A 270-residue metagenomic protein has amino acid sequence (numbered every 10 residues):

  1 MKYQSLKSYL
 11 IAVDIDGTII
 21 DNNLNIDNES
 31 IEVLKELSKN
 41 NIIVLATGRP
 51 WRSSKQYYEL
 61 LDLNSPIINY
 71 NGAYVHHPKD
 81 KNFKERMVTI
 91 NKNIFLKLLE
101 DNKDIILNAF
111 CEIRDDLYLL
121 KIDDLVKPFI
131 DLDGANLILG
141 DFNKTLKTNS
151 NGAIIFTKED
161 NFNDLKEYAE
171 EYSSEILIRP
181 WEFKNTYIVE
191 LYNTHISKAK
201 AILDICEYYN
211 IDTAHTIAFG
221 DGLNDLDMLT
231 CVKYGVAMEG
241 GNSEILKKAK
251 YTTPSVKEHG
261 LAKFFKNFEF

Functional and structural regions predicted by a protein language model:
M1-V13, E32, E36: Non-catalytic pre-domain segments flanking phosphatase-related domains
K2-S8, I26-D27, E190-F270: Mg2+-dependent phosphoryl-transfer enzymes with acidic/Ser/Thr/Gly-rich catalytic loops
K7-L24, L45, L229: Asp-based phosphoryl-transfer active-site loop
G17, R49, G220-G222: Active-site metal-binding loops of divalent metal-dependent hydrolases
N25-V126: Active-site phosphate-binding/coordination module
N40-V44, L63-S65, N151-G152, A214-H215 (+1 more regions): Short active-site oxyanion
L61-L63, N71, E171-S173, C231-V232 (+1 more regions): Short, structured coil segments at secondary-structure junctions
I105-N108, E112-F219, L223-L226: Conserved acidic, metal-coordinating active-site core of Asp-based, Mg2+-dependent phosphoryl-transfer enzymes
